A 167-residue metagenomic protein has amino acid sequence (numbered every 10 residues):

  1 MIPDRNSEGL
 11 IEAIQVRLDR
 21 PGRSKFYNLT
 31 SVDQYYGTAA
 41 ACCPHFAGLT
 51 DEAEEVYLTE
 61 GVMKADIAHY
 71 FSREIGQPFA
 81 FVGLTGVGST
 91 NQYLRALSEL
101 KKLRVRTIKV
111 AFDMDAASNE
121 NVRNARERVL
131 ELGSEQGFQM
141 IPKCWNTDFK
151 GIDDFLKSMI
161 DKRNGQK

Functional and structural regions predicted by a protein language model:
M1-L103: Phosphate-handling DNA/RNA-contact segment within nucleic-acid enzymes
P3-E8, V56-L58, L94-A116, E120-K167: Replication-associated primase and helicase/ATPase modules
